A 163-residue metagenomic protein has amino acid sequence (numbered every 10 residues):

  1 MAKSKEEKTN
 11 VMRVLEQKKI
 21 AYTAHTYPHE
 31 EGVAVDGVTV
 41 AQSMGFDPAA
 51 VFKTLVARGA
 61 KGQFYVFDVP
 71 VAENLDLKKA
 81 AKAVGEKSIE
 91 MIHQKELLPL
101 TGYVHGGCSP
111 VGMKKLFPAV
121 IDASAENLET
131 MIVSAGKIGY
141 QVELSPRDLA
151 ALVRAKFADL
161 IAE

Functional and structural regions predicted by a protein language model:
M1-E163: Extended, low-hydrophobicity, polar/charged segments
